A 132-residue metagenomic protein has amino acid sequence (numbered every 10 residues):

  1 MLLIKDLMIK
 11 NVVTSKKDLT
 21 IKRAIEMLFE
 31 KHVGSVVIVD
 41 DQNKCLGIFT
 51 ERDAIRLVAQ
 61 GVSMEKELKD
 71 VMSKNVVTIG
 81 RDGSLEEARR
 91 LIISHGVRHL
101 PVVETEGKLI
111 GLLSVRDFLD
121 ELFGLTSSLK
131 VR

Functional and structural regions predicted by a protein language model:
L2-V12, K66-V76: Bateman (tandem CBS) regulatory domains
M8, I25, L46, I55 (+3 more regions): Conserved protein kinase catalytic domain
T14-H32, V39, I79-V97, V103 (+1 more regions): The conserved cystathionine-beta-synthase
L28, V36-R52, I92, L100-R116: A glycine-centered beta-loop-beta connector
I55-L68, L119-V131: A short, polar/charged loop-to-alpha-helix boundary motif
R81-S84, T105-R132: Cytosolic regulatory modules rich in charged/polar residues
